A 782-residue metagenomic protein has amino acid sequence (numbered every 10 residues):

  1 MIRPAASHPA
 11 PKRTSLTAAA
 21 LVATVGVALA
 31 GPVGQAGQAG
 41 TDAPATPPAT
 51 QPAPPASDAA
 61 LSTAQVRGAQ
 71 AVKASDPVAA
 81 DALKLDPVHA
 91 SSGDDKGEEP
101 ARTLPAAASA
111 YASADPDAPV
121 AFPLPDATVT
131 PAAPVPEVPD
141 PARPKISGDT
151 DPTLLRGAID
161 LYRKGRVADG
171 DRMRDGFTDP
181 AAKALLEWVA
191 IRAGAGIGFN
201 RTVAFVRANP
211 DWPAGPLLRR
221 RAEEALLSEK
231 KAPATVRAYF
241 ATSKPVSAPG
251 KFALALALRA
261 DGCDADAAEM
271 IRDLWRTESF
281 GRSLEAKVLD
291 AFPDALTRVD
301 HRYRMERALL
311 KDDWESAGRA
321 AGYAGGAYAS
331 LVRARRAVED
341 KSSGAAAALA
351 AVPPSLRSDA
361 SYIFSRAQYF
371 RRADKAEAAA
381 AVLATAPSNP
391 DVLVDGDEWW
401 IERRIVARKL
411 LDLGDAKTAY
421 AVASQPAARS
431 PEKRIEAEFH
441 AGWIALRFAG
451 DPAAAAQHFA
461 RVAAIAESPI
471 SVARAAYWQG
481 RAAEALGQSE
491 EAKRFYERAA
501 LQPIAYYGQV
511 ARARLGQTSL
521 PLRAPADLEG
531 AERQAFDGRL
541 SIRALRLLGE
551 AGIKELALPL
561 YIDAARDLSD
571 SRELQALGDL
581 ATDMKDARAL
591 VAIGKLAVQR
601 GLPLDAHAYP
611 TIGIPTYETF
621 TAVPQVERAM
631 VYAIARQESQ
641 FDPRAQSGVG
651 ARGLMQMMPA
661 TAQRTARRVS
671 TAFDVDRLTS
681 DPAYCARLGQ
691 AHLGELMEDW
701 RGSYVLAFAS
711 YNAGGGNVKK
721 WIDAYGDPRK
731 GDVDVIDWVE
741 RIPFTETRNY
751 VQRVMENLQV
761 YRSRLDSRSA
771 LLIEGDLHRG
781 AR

Functional and structural regions predicted by a protein language model:
G31-T153: Compositionally biased, proline/threonine/alanine/serine-rich low-complexity intrinsically disordered stretches
D140-G148, D171-A181, I191-A195, A204-P213 (+14 more regions): Solenoid-like repeat scaffolds
L154, A182-K183, E187, R219 (+9 more regions): TPR repeat positional signature
G157, E187-A190, A222, L254 (+8 more regions): Structural register within alpha-helical repeat arrays
L161, L226, L258, A308 (+7 more regions): Residue at a conserved register position within TPR or TPR-like alpha-solenoid repeats
K164, E229-K230, D261, K311 (+6 more regions): Structural motif corresponding to the intra-repeat A-B loop/turn of tetratricopeptide repeats
W188-A190, V203-A204, A208, A350 (+11 more regions): Catalytic glycan-binding domains that act on GlcNAc-containing polysaccharides
